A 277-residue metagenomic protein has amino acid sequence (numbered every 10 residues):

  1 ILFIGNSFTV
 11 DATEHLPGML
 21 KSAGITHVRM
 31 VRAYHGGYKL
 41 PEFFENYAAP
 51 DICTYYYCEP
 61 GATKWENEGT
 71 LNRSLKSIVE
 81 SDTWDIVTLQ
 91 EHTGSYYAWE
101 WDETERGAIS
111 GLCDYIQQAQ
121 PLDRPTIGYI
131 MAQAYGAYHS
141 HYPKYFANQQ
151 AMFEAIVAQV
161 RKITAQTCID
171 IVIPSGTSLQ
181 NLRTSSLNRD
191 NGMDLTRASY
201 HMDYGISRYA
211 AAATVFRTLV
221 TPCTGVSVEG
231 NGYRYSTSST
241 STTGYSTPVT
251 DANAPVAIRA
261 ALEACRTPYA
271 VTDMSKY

Functional and structural regions predicted by a protein language model:
I1-L2, R124: Short, surface-exposed connector motifs at secondary-structure boundaries
L2-I4, A33, I130: Short hydrophobic segments within beta-strands
S7: Catalytic nucleophile serine of serine hydrolases, specifically the conserved "nucleophile elbow" pentapeptide
V10-R106: Conserved SGNH/GDSL esterase-like catalytic core that processes O-acyl groups on lipids and polysaccharides
A49-E68, W101-E103, Q118-R124, A165-Q166 (+1 more regions): Intrinsically disordered, low-complexity coil segments
N72-G205, R217: Alpha-helical cap/lid subdomain in secreted, periplasmic, or secretory-pathway luminal O-acyl-processing enzymes
D194-L195, S199-Y277: Conserved catalytic region of serine esterases and O-acyltransferases that act on ester linkages in lipids
